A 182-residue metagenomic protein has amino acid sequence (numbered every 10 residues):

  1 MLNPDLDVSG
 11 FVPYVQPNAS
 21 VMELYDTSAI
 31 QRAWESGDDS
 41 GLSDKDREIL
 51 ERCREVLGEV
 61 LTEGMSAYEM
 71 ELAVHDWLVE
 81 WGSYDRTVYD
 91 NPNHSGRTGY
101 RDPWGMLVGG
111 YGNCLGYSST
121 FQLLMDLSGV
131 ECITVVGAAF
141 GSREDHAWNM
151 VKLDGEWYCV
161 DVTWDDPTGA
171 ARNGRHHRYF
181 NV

Functional and structural regions predicted by a protein language model:
M1-E59, M65: Linear, non-domain "peripheral" regions
V8, D85-R86, C132: Residue-level detector of short coil/turn "hinge" positions at structural boundaries
Y14-S20, M70, V74, Y117: Residue-level detector of well-ordered alpha-helical segments, enriched for hydrophobic/aromatic packing positions
E35-S40, V88-Y100, S128, A139-R143 (+1 more regions): Intrinsically disordered, low-complexity coil segments
D39-M106: Secondary-structure boundary elements
I49, M70, N113, Y117 (+1 more regions): Hydrophobic (often cysteine-bearing) scaffold residues that line and stabilize catalytic clefts of nucleotide/cofactor
P103-G116: A short, highly charged nucleic-acid-interacting micro-segment common to nuclease and nuclease-linked defense proteins
L115-V182: Hydrophobic/aromatic-rich core segments of domains that either
